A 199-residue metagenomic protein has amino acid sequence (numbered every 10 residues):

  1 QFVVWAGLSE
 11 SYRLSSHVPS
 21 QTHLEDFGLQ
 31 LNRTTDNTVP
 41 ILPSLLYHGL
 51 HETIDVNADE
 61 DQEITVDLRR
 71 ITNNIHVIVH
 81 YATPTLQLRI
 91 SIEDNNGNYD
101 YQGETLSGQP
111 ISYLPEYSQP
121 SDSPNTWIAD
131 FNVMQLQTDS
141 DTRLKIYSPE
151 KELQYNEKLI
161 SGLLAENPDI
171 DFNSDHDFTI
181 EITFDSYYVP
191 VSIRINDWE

Functional and structural regions predicted by a protein language model:
Q1-R70: Short, low-hydrophobicity acidic/polar segments
Q1-V18, L86-P168: Tryptophan-paired
N57-D61, D122-P124, L163-D169, N173-D177: Solvent-exposed, conformationally flexible loop/turn segments
D61-E63, N74-H76, T126-I128: Intrinsic-disorder/low-complexity, polar/charged segments enriched in Ser/Thr/Lys/Arg/Asp/Glu/Gln
Q62, Y81-P84: Compact mixed alphabeta submodule
V66, V77, L88-I90, L144-I146 (+2 more regions): Hydrophobic beta-strand residues in large extracellular and virion-surface proteins
R69-H80: A short, Gly/Thr-enriched small/hydrophobic beta-strand-prone motif that recurs across taxa
F172-E199: Hydrophobic, glycine-enriched assembly/anchoring segments
